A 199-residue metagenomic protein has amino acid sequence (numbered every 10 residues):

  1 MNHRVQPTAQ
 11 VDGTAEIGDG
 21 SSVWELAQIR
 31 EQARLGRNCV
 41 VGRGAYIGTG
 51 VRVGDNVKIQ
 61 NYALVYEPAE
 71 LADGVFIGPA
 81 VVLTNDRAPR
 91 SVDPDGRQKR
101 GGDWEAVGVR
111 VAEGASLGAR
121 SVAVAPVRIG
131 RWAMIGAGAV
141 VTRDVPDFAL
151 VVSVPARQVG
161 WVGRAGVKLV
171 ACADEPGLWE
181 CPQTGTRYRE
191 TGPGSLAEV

Functional and structural regions predicted by a protein language model:
M1-P7, D12, I17, S22-R128 (+1 more regions): Flexible, glycine/small-residue-enriched loop-and-beta-strand segment within the central core of proteins
R131-M134, V140: Internal alpha/beta core interface subdomains
Q158, V167-V170, G185-E190: Cys/His-rich microdomains that often coordinate metals
Q158-W161, W179: Cys/His-enriched microdomains
W161, A171-E175, T191-G194: Short Cys/His-rich "knuckle" micro-motifs
G163, C181-T184: Short cysteine-rich clusters marking metal-coordination/redox-active sites
R187-V199: Short metal-binding segments enriched for Cys and/or His
